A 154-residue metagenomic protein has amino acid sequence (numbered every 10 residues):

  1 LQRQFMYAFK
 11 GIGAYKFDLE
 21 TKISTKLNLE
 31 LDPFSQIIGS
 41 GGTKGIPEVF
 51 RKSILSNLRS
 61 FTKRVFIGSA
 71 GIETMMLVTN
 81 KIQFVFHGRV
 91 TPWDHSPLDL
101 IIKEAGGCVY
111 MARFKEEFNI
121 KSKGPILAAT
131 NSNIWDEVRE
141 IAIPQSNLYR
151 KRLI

Functional and structural regions predicted by a protein language model:
L1-Y15: DPxDG-like acidic metal-binding loop motif
K10-G13, I23, S53: Active-site core segments that coordinate phosphate-bearing ligands/cofactors across diverse enzyme families
L19-T21: Acidic, low-complexity central loop/insert segments
T25-I154: An extended, acidic
